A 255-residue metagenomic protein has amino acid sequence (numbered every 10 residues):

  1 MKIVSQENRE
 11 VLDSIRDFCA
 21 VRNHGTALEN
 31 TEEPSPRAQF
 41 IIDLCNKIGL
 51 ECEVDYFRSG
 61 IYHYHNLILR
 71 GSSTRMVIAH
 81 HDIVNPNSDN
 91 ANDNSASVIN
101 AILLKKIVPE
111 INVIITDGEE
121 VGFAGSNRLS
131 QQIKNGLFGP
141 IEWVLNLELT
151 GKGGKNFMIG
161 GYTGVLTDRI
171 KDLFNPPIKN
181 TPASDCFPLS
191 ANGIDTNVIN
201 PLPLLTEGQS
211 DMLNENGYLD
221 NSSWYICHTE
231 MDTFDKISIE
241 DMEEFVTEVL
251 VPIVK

Functional and structural regions predicted by a protein language model:
M1, F40, L50-L67, R75 (+3 more regions): Catalytic phosphate/metal-binding cores of nucleic-acid and nucleotide-processing enzymes, i.e., regions that mediate
M1-S35, D82, S222-D232: N-terminal capping segment at the start of a domain
S5, T196-L219: Short, solvent-exposed beta-strand-terminating loops
E10-S14, E33-P36, F40, R128 (+4 more regions): Extracytoplasmic/secreted proteins, especially bacterial periplasmic and envelope-associated proteins
R16-S72: A non-catalytic alpha/beta surface segment that caps or lines the substrate-entry region of metallo-dependent hydrolase
S73-S88: Glycine/charged-rich beta-loop-alpha catalytic/anionic-binding loops adjacent to active sites
N85-P188: Acidic/histidine-rich catalytic neighborhood of metal-dependent amide-processing enzymes
K106, G208-K255: His/Asp/Glu-rich mid-to-C-terminal helical/loop segments that flank catalytic regions of hydrolases
